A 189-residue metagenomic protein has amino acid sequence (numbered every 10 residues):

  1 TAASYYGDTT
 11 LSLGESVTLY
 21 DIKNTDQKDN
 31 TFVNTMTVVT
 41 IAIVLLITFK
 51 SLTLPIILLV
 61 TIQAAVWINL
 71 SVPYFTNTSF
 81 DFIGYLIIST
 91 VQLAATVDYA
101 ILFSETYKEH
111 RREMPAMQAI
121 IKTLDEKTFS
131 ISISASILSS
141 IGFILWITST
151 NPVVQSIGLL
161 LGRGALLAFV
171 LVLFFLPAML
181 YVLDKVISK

Functional and structural regions predicted by a protein language model:
T1-G14: Extended, hydrophilic extramembrane loops/domains of integral membrane proteins
S12-K189: Membrane-embedded transmembrane helical bundles of large multi-pass transporters/channels
